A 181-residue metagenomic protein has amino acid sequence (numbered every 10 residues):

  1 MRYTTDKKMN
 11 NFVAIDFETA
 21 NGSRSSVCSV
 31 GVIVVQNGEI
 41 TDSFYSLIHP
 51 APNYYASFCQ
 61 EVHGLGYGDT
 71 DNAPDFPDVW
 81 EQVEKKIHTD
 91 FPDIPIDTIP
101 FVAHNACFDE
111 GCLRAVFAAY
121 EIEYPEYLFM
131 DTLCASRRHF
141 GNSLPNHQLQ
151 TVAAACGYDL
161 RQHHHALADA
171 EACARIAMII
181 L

Functional and structural regions predicted by a protein language model:
R2-A119, E123-E126, N142, N146-H164: Conserved non-catalytic scaffold segment of RNase H-like nuclease domains
D109, L128, D169-A172: Catalytic-loop motifs flanking and including active-site residues across diverse enzymes
M130-N146: Short alpha-helix plus adjacent loop in nuclease-associated cores
H139, I179-I180: Change "in soluble alpha/beta enzymes" to "in soluble alpha/beta proteins
H165-M178: Acidic, divalent-metal-coordinating active-site segment for phosphoryl/phosphodiester hydrolysis, typified by short
